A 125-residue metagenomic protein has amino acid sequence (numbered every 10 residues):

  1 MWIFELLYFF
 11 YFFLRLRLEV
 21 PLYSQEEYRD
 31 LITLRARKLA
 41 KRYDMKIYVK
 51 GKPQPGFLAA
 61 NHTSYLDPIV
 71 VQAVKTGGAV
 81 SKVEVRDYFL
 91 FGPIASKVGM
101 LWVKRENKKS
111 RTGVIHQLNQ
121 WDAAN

Functional and structural regions predicted by a protein language model:
M1-F57, V70: Membrane-anchoring hydrophobic helices of lipid-metabolizing enzymes
R42-N125: Soluble catalytic domains of membrane acyltransferases
